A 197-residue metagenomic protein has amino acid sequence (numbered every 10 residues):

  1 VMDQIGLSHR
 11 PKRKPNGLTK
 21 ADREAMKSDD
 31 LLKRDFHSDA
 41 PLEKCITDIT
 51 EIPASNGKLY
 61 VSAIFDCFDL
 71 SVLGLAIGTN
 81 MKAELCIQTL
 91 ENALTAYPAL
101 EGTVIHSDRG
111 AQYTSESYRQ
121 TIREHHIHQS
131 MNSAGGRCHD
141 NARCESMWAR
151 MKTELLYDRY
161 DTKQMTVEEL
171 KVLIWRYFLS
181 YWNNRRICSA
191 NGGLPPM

Functional and structural regions predicted by a protein language model:
V1-A40, C138, P195-M197: Basic, flexible linker segments flanking DNA-binding modules in nucleic acid-interacting mobile-element proteins
V1-M2, L32, D48, I64 (+10 more regions): Mobile genetic element proteins and their domesticated derivatives, centered on retroelements and DNA transposons
S8, I127-H128: Residue-level detector of anion-binding/catalytic polar loops
L18-A21, S107-R109, S115-Y118, M131-T153 (+2 more regions): RNase H-like two-metal-ion nuclease catalytic core shared by retroviral integrases and related mobile-element nucleases
R34-L73, T79-N80: An active-site-proximal beta-strand-loop segment
P53, G57, L75-A99, T114: Active-site beta-loop-alpha junctions of metal-dependent nucleic acid enzymes, especially the RNase H-like/DDE
D69-L75, Q129-N132, Y157-R159: Short small-residue beta-strand/loop micro-motif enriched in glycine and branched aliphatics
R123-H125, A149-M197: C-terminal domain-tail junction helix/linker
